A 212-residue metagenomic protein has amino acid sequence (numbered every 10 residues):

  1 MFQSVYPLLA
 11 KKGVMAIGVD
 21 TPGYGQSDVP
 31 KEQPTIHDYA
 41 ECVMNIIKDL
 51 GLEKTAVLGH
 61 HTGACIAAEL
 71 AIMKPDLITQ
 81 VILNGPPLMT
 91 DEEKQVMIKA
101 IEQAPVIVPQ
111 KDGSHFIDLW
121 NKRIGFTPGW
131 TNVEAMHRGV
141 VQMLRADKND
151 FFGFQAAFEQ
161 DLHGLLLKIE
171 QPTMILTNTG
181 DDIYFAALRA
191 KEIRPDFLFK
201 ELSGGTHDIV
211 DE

Functional and structural regions predicted by a protein language model:
Q3-Y6, A10-K11, M15-L58: Active-site loop/oxyanion-hole signature of alpha/beta-hydrolase fold enzymes
L9-A10, P172-D208: Conserved loop-alpha-helix segment in the C-terminal half of the alpha/beta-hydrolase fold that carries the catalytic
I17-V19, H60, N84, L176 (+1 more regions): The conserved SAM/SAH-binding core of class I Rossmann-like methyltransferase domains, concentrating on the hydrophobic
T21-G25, L88, T206-I209: Alpha/beta-hydrolase active-site loop signature
K48-K54, P75-D76, G164, E170-Q171 (+1 more regions): Active-site acidic short loop of glycosyltransferases
G59-A67: Gly/Ala-rich beta-loop-alpha elbow adjacent to hydrolase catalytic centers
A68-M73, I78-P109: Flexible "cap/lid" loop of the alpha/beta hydrolase fold
E92-E93, P109-L167: Conserved alpha/beta-hydrolase catalytic His-Asp/Glu region
